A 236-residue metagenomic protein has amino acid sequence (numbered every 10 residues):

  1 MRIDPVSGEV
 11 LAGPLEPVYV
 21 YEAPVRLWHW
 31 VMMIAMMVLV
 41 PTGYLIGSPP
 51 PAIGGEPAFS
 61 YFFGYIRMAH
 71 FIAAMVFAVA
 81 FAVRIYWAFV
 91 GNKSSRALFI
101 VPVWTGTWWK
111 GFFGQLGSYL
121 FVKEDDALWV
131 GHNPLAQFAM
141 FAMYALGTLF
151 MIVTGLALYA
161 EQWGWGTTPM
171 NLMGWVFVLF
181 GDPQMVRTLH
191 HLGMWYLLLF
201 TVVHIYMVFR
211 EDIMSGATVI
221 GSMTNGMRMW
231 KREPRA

Functional and structural regions predicted by a protein language model:
M1-A236: Membrane-embedded alpha-helical bundles that constitute the cytochrome b-like, heme-associated redox core of multi-pass
